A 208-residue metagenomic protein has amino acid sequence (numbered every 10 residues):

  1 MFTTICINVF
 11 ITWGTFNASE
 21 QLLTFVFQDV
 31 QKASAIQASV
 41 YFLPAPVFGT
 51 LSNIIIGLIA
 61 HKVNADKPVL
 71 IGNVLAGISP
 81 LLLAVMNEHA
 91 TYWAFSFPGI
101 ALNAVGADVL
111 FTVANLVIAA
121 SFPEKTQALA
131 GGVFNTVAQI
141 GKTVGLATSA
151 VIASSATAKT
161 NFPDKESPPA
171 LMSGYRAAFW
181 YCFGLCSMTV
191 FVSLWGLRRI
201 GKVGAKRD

Functional and structural regions predicted by a protein language model:
M1-K159, M172-G196: 12-transmembrane solute porter fold
N161-K165, P169-A170: Extracellular/luminal re-entrant pore-loop and selectivity-filter region at the outer mouth of the permeation pathway
G196-D208: Intrinsic disorder in cytosolic terminal tails and internal cytosolic loops of multi-pass membrane transporters
